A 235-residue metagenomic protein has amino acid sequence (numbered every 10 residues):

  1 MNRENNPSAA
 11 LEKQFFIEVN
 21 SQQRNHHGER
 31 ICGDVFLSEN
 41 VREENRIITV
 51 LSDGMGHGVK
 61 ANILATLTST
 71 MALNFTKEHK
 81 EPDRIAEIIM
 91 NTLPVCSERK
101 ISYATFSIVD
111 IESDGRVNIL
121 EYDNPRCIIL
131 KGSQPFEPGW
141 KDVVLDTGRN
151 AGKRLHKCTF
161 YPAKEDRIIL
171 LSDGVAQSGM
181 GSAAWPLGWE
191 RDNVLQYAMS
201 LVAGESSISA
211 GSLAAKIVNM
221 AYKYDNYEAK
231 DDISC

Functional and structural regions predicted by a protein language model:
M1-S8, K164, A176-C235: C-terminal catalytic subdomain
R3-N5, L11-D34, P94, P125-T159: PP2C/PPM family metal-dependent serine/threonine protein phosphatase catalytic domain, recognizing the conserved
N5, N62-Q134, K153-L155, E205-C235: Catalytic core of PPM/PP2C metal-dependent serine/threonine phosphatase domains
L11, H27-R30, E39-N40, V109-D110 (+3 more regions): Replace "in large, NTP-powered and nucleic-acid-processing enzymes" with "in large, NTP-powered factors and other
L11, N20-R24, D34-N40, R167 (+1 more regions): PAS-family sensory/regulatory modules and their coupling/dimerization elements
C32-L37, Y103-F106: Short glycine-rich loop/turn motifs
V35-N91, Y161, R167-I169, V175-Q196: Primarily the active-site beta-strand->alpha-helix module of PP2C/PPM metal-dependent phosphatases, and frequently
N118-S172, A176-S200: PP2C/PPM-type serine/threonine phosphatase catalytic core, specifically the conserved beta-strand-loop-alpha-helix
